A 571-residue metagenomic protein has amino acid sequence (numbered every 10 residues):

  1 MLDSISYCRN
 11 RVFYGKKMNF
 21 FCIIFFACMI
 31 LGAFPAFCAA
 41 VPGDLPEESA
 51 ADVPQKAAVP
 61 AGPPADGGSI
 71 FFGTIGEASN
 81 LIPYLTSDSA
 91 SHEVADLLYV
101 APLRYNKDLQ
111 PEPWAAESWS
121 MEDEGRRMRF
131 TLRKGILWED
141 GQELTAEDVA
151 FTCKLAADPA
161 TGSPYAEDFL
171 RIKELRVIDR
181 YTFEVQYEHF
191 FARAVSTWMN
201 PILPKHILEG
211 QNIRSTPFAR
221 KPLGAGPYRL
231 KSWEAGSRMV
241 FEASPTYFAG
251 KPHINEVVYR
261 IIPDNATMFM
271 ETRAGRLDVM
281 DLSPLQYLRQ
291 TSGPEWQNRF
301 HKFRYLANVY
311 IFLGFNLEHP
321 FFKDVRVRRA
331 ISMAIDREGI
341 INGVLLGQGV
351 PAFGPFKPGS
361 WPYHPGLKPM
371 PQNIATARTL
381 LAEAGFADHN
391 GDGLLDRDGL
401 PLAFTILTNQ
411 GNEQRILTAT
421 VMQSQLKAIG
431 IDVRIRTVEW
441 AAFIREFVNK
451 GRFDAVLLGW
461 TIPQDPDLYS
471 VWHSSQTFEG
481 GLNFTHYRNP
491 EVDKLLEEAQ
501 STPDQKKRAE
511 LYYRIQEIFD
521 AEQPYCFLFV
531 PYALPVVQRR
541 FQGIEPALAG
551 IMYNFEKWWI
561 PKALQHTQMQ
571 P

Functional and structural regions predicted by a protein language model:
C8, N19, T131, A166-L208: Surface-exposed binding/hinge segments that line and control ligand-binding clefts or catalytic entry sites
P46-E47, V53, D88, E234 (+4 more regions): Detector for C-terminal structural segments
K56, F71-D123, K154, T161 (+1 more regions): N-terminal lobe/hinge region of extracytoplasmic solute-binding protein
K56, G76-H92, A115-A116, Q142 (+5 more regions): A structural "hinge/loop" feature
N106-Q110, W198-P252, E256, A266 (+4 more regions): Gly/Pro-rich hinge or "lid" segments in bacterial periplasmic/extracellular proteins
L175, K231-E242, V258-H319, R329-A330 (+4 more regions): Extracellular/periplasmic solute-recognition and catalytic clefts
T216-A219, S244-Q290, T418-Q423, D432-R434 (+1 more regions): Ligand-site clamp/hinge motif
N316, P351-H389, N409-L417: Structural transition elements
